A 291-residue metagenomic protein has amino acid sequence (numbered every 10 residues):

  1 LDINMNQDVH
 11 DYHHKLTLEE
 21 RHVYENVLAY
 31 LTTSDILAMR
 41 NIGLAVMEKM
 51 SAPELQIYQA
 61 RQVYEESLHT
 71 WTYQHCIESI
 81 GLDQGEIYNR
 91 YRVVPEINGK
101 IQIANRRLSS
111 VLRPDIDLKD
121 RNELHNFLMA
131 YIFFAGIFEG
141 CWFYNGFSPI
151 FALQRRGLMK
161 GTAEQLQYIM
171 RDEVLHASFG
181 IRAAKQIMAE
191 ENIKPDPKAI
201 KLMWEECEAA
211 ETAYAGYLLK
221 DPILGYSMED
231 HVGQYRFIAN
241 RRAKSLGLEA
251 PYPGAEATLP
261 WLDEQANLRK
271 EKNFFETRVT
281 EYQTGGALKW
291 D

Functional and structural regions predicted by a protein language model:
L1-D291: Non-heme di-metal
